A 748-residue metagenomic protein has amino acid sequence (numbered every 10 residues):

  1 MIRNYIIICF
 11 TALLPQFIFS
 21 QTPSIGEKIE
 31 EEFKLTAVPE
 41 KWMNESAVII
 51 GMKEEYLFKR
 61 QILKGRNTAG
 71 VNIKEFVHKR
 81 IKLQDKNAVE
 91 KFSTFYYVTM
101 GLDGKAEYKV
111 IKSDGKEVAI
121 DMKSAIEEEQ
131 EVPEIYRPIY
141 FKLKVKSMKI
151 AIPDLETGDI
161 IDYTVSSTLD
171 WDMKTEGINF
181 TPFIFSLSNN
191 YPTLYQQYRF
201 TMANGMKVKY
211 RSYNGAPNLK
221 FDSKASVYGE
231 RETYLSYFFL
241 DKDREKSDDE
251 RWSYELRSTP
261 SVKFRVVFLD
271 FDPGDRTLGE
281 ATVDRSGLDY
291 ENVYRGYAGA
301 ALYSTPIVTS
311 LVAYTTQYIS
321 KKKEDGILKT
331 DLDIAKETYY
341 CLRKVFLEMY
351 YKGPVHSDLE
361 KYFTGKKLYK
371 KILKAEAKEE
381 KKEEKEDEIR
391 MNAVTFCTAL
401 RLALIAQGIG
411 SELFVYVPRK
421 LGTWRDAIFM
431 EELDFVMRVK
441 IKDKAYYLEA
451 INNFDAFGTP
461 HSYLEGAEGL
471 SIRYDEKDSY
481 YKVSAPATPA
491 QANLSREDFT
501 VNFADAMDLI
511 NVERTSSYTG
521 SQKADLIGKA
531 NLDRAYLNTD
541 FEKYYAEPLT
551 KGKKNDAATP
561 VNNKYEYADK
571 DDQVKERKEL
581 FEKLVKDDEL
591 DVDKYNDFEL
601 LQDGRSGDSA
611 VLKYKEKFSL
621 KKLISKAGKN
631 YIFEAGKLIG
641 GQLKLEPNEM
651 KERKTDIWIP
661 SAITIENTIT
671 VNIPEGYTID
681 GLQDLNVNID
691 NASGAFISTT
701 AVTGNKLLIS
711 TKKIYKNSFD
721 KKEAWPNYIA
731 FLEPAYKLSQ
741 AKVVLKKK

Functional and structural regions predicted by a protein language model:
M1-G26, E384-K385: Bacterial Sec-dependent N-terminal signal peptides
Q21-K748: A sensor for short, sequence-defined functional sites
